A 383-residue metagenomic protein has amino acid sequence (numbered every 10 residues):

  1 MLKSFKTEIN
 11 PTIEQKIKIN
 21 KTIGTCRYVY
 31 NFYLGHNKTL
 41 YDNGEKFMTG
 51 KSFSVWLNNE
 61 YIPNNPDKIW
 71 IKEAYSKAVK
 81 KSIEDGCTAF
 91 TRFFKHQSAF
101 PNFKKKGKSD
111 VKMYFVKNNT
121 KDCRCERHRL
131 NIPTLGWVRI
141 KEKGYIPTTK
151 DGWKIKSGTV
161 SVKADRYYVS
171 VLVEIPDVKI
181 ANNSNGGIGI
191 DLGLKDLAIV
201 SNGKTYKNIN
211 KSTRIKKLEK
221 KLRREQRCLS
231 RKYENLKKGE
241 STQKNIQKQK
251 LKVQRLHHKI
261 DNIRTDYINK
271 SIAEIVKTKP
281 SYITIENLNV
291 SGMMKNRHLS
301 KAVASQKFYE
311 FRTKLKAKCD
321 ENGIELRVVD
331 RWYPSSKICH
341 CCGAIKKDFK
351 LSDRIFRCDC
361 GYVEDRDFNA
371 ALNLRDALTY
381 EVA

Functional and structural regions predicted by a protein language model:
M1-K80: Gly/serine-rich nucleotide phosphate-binding loop at the start of the catalytic core of nucleotide/ADP-ribose-handling
K3, I17, T148-D151, K163-A383: Positively charged, helix-rich recognition surfaces that bind polyanionic ligands
S4-E8, W137, S157, G187: Well-ordered beta-strand positions in beta-sheet-rich domains
K6-E8, D85, R129, Y168-S170 (+1 more regions): Beta-strand secondary-structure signal
Y30-N37, Y41, F90-Q97, D196 (+2 more regions): A generic secondary-structure signal for well-formed alpha-helical elements
Y33, A78, S82-F93, R366-L378 (+1 more regions): Stable alpha-helical structural segments in soluble proteins, enriched in small hydrophobic residues
S52-R166: Acidic carboxylate diad motif detector
